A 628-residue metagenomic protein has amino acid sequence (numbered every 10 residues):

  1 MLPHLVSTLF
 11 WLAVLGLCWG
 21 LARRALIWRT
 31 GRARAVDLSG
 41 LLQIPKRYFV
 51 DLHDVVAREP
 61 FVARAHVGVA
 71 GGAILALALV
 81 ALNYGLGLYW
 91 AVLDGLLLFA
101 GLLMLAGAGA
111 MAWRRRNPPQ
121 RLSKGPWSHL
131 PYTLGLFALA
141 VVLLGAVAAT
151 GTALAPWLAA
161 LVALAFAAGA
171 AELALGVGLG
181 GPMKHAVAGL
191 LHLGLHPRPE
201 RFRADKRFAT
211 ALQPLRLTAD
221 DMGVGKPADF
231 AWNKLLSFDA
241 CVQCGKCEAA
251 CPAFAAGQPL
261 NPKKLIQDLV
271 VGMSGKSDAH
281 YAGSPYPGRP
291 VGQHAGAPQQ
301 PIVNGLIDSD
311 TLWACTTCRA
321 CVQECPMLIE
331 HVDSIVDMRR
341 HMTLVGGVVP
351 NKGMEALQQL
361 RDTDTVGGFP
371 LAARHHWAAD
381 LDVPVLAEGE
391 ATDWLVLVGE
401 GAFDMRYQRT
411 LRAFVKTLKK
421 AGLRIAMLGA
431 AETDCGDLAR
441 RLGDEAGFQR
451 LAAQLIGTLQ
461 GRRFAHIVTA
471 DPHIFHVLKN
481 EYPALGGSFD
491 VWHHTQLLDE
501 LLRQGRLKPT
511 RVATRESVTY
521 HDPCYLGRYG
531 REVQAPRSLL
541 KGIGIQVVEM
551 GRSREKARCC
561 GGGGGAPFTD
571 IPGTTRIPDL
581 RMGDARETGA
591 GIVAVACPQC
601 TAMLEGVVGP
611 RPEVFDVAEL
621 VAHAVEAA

Functional and structural regions predicted by a protein language model:
M1-V224, Q267: Membrane-embedded alpha-helical bundles of multi-pass integral membrane proteins
L2-A106, D229-F238, K264, M273-Y482 (+2 more regions): Iron-sulfur-cluster electron-transfer modules
P60, G95, L102-L105, Y132 (+18 more regions): Active-site-proximal structural scaffolding
A138, A146-A160, L190-L191, L195-R198 (+2 more regions): Iron-sulfur cluster-binding electron-transfer modules in prokaryotic oxidoreductases
G176-L312: Ferredoxin-type iron-sulfur electron-transfer modules and their immediate structural context
C241-C247, C251, L265, C315-C321 (+6 more regions): Short cysteine clusters
A250-A253, G257, E324-M327, H331 (+1 more regions): Short, non-ligating residues that shape and space the ligands of small metal-coordination modules and catalytic
